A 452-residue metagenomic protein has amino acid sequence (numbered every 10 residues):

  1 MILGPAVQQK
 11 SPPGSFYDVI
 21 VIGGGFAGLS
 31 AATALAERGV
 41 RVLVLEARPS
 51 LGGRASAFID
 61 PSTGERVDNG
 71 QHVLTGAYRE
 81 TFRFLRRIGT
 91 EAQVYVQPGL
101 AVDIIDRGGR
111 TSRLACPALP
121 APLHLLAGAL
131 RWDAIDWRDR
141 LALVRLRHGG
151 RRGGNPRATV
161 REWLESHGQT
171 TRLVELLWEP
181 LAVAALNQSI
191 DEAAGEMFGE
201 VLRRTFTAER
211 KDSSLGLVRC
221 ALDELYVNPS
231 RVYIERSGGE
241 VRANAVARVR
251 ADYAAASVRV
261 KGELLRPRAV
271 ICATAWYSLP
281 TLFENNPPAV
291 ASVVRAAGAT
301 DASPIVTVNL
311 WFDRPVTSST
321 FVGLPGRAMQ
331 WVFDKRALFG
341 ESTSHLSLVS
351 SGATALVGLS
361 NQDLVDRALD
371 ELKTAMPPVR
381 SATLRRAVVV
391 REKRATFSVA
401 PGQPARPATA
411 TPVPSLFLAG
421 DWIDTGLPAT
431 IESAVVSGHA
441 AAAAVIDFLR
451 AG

Functional and structural regions predicted by a protein language model:
I2, P13-S15, R38, L100 (+2 more regions): Mid-domain catalytic core of redox enzymes that form a hydrophobic substrate pocket/lid adjacent to a catalytic redox
I2-Q8, P12, C116-P117, V322-G452: Conserved flavin/dinucleotide-binding core of flavoenzymes
Y17-V44: N-terminal Rossmann-like FAD-binding beta1-loop-alpha1 element of flavoenzymes
A27, S50, Y277: Conserved Rossmann-like nucleotide-cofactor binding loop
A36-P61: Glycine-rich FAD pyrophosphate-binding loop
G53-G76, V144-H148: Glycine-rich active-site loop/strand segments that organize a redox cofactor
T81-F82, R86-E200, D212: Mobile amphipathic helical/loop "lid" adjacent to a hydrophobic cofactor/ligand pocket
G199-S257, L265-R268, A273: Helical element adjacent to the flavin cofactor pocket in flavoenzyme catalytic cores
